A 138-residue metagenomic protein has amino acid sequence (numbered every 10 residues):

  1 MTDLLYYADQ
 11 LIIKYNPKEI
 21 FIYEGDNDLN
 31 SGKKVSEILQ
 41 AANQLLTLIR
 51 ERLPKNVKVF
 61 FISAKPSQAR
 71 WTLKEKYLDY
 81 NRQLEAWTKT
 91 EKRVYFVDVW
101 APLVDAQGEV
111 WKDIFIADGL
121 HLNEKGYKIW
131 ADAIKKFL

Functional and structural regions predicted by a protein language model:
M1-D3: Short, solvent-exposed loop/turn elements at domain surfaces
Y6-L138: Alpha-helical cap/lid subdomain in secreted, periplasmic, or secretory-pathway luminal O-acyl-processing enzymes
